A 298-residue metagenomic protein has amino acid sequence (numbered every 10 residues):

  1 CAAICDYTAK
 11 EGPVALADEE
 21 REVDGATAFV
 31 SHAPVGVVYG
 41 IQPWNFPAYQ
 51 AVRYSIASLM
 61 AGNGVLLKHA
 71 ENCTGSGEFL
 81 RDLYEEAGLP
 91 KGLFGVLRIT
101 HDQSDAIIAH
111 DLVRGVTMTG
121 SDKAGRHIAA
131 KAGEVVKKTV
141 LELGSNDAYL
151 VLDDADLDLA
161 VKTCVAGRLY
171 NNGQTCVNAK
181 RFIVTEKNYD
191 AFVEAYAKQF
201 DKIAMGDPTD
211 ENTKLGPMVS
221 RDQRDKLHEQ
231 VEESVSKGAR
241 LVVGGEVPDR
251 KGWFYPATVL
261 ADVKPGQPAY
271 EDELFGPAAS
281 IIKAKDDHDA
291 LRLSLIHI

Functional and structural regions predicted by a protein language model:
C1-A15: Long amphipathic alpha-helix in the N-terminal Rossmann-like dinucleotide-binding domain of NAD(P)-dependent
A2, S55, G77, Y196 (+1 more regions): Short amphipathic alpha-helical/adjacent loop interface patches that line ligand and macromolecule-binding sites
A17-L159, A284: Rossmann-like NAD(P) dinucleotide-binding subdomain of oxidoreductase/dehydrogenase enzymes
E20, E273-L274: Short, surface-exposed loop/turn microsegments at beta-strand edges and helix-strand junctions
G115, K123-P265, D286-I296: ALDH superfamily catalytic-core signature
Y270: Short, solvent-exposed loop/beta-turn-alpha elements that line the ligand-binding surface or hinge of extracytoplasmic
I281: Phosphoinositide-dependent membrane-docking surfaces
